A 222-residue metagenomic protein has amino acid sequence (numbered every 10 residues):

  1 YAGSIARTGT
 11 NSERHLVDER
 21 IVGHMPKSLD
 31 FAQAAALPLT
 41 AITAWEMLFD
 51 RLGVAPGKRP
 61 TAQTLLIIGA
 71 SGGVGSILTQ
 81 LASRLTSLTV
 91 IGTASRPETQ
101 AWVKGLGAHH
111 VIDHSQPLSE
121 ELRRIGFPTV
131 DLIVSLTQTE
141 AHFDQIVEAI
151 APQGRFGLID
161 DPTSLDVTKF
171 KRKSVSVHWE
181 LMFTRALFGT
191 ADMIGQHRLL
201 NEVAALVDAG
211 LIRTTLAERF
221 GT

Functional and structural regions predicted by a protein language model:
Y1-H24, F31, L37-I42: Glycine-rich phosphate/adenylate-binding loop and adjacent beta-alpha elements of nucleotide- or dinucleotide-binding
R14, I67-I68, I91-T93, I112 (+4 more regions): Glycine- and other small-residue-rich loops at beta-strand/loop junctions that grip anionic moieties
G23, L66, I91, R155-G157 (+1 more regions): Structural detector of well-ordered beta-strand residues that form the stable sheet scaffold of enzyme domains
A35-Q116: Mid-domain Rossmann-like dinucleotide-binding core that forms the NAD(H)/NADP(H) cofactor-binding site
A41-W45, F143, L200-N201: A general structural signal for well-ordered alpha-helical segments in protein cores
P56-R59, L106, H110-E180: Glycine-rich cofactor phosphate-binding loops and adjacent beta1-alpha1 units of small-molecule cofactor enzyme domains
K169-R219: C-terminal substrate-binding/catalytic core of Rossmann-like NAD(P)-dependent dehydrogenases/reductases
